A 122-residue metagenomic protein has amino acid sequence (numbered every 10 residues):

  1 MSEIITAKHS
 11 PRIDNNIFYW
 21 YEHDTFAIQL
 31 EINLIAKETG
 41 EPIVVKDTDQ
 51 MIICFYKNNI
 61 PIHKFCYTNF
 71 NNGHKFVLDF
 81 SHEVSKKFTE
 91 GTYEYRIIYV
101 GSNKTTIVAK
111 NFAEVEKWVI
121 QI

Functional and structural regions predicted by a protein language model:
M1-I122: Contiguous segments within soluble domain cores/interaction surfaces
